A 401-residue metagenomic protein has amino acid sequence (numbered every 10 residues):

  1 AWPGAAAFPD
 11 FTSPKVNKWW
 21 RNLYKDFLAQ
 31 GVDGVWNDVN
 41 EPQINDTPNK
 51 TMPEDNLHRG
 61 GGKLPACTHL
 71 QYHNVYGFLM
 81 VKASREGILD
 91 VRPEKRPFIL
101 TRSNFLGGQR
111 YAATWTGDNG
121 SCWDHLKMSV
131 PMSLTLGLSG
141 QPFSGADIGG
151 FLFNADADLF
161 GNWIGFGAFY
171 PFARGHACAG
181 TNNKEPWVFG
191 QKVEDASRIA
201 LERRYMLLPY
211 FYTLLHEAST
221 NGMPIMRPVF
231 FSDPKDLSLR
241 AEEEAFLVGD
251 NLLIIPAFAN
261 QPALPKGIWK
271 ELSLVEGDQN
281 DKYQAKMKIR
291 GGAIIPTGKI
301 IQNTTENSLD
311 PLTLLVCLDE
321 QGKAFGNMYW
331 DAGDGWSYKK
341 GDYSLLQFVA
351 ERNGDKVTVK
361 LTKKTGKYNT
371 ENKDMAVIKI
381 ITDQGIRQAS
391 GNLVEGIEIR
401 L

Functional and structural regions predicted by a protein language model:
A1-Q284: Catalytic-domain carbohydrate-binding cleft regions of carbohydrate-active enzymes
A259-Q261, Q284, G354-T358, G396-E398: A generic structural signal for beta-strand entry/edge sites
K270-A285, G385-L401: Solvent-exposed beta-strand/loop surfaces of large extracellular or lumenal domains
G291-L393, L401: Accessory, solvent-exposed terminal regions and/or long lumenal/extracellular loops of proteins
